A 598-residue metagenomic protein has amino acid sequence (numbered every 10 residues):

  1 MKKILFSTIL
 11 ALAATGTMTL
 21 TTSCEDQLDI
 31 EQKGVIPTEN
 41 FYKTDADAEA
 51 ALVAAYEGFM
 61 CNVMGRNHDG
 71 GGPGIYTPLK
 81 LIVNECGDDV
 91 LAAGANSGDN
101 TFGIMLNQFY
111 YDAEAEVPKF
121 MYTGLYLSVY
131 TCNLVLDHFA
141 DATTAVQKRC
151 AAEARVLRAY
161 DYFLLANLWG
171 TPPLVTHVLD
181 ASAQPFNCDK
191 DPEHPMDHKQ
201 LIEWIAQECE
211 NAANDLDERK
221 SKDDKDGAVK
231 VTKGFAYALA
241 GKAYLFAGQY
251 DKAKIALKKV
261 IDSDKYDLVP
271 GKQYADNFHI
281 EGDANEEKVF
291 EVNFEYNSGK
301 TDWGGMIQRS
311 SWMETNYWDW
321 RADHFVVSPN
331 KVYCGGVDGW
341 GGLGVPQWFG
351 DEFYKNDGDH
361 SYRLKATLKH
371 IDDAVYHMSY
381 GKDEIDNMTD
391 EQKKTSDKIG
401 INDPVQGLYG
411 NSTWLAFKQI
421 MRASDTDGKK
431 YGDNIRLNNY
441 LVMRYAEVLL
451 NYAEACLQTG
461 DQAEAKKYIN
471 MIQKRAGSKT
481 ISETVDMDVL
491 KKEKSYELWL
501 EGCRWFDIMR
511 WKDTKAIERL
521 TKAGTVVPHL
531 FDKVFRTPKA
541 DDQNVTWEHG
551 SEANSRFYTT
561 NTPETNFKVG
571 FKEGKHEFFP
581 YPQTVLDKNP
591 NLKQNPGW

Functional and structural regions predicted by a protein language model:
M1-I9: Bacterial N-terminal signal peptides that target proteins for export
K3-I4, G16-A46, I205, G241 (+1 more regions): Bacterial Sec-dependent N-terminal signal peptides
E25-A151, L164-L168, P172-H177, D191 (+1 more regions): Short acidic-aromatic linear motifs embedded in glycine-rich loops, typified by GG[WY][YF]DAGD(H) and related
D26, D45-M64, N84-E85, G124-L174 (+6 more regions): Extended, hydrophobic/aromatic-rich amphipathic alpha-helical segments that build helical scaffolds
L81-V83, L125-Y126, W204-A206, N277-G335 (+4 more regions): Long, intrinsically disordered, low-complexity segments
P118, K220-G227, S424-Y440, L457 (+1 more regions): Active-site-adjacent structural elements in folded domains
Q184-Q200, Q249: Structural transition elements
K265-K272, S478-E483: Boundary/linker segments of alpha-helical solenoid repeat arrays
